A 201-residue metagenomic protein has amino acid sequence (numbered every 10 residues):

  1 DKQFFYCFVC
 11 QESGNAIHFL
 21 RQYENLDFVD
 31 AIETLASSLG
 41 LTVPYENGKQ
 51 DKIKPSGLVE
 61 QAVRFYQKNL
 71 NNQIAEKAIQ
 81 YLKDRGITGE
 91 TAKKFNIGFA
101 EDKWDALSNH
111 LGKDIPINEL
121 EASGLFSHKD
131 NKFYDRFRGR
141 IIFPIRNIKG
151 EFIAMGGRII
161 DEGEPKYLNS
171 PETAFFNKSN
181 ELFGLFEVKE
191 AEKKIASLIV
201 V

Functional and structural regions predicted by a protein language model:
D1-S123, F152: Non-catalytic accessory segments of DNA primases and related replication-initiation nucleases
D51-K54, V59-Q61, Q80, E101-V201: Phosphate-handling DNA/RNA-contact segment within nucleic-acid enzymes
